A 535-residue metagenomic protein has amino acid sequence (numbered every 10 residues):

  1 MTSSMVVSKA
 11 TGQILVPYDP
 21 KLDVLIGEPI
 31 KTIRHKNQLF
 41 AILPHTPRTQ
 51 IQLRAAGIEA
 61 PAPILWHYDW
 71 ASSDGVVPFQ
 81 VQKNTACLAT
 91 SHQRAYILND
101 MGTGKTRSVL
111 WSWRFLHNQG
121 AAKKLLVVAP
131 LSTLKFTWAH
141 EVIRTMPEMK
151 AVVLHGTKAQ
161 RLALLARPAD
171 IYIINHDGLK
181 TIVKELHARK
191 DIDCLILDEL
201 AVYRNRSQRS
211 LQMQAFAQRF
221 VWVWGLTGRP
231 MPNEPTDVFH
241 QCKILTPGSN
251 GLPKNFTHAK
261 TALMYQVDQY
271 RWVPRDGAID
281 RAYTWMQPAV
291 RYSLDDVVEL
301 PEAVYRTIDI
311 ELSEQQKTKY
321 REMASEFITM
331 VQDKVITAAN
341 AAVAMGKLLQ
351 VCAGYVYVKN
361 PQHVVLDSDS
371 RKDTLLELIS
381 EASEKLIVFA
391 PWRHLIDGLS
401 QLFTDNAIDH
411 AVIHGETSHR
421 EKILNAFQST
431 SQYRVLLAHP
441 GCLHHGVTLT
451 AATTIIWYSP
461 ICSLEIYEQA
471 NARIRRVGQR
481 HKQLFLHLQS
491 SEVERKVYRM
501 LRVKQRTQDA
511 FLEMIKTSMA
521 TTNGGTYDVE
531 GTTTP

Functional and structural regions predicted by a protein language model:
P61-L98: Conserved pre-motif I regulatory segment
H92-S112: Walker A/P-loop
T106-S108, A121-R144, P232-D237, P391-R393: Conserved Walker A/P-loop ATP-binding site and its immediately adjacent core in helicase/helicase-like ATPase domains
S108, W113-A121, L126-A129, L300-A324 (+2 more regions): Conserved Helicase C-terminal RecA-like lobe
A122-K124, A151, R167-P168, C194 (+2 more regions): Conserved P-loop NTPase motor "coupling/switch" region that bridges the ATPase
L134-T157, L245-S249: Conserved helix-turn-beta segment of the N-terminal RecA-like "Helicase ATP-binding" lobe in SF1/SF2 helicases
K180-E185, N233-P235, L395-S400, R420-L424 (+1 more regions): SF2 helicase motor core recognition
C462-P535: A conserved SF2-helicase RecA2
